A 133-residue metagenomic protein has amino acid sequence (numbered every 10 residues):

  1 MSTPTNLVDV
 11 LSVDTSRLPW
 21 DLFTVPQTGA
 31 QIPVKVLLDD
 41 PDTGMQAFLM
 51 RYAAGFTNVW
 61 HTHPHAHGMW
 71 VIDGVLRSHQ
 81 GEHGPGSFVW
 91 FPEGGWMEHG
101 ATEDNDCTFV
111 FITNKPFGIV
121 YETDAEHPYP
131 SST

Functional and structural regions predicted by a protein language model:
M1-D42, A125-T133: A short, N-terminal "cap"/entry segment at the start of jelly-roll beta-barrel domains of the cupin/DSBH fold
Q31-T62, P92-W96, P130: Conserved short histidine dyad/triad with adjacent acidic residue
M45-A47, G86, D106-T108: Structural motif
F48-Y52, V71-G74, F109-I112: Short, well-ordered beta-strand segments in beta-rich or mixed alpha/beta enzyme and ligand-binding folds
A54, H63-H79: Glycine- and acidic-residue-biased ligand/ion/polar-headgroup-sensing regions
T62-P64, G81-H83, T102-D104: Short glycine/proline-enriched turns and hinge-like loops at secondary-structure junctions
R77-E98: Short acidic-glycine-tyrosine-enriched beta hairpin
E93-E122: Ligand-binding loop in jelly-roll beta-barrel domains
